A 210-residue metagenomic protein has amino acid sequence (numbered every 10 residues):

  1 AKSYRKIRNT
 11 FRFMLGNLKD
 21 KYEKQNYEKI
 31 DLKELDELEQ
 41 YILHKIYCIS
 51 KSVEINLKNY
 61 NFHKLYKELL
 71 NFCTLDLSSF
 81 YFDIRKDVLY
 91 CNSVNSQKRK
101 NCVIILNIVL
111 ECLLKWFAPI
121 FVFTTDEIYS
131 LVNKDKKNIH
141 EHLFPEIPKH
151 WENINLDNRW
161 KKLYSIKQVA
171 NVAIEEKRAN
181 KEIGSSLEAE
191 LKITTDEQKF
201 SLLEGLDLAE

Functional and structural regions predicted by a protein language model:
F13-N17: Cytochrome P450
K21-K51, D83-A173, N180-E197: Acidic, turn-prone loop/beta-hairpin segments
V53, L57-K64: Short helix-adjacent coil turns
L206-E210: A glycine-rich helix N-cap at a beta->alpha junction
